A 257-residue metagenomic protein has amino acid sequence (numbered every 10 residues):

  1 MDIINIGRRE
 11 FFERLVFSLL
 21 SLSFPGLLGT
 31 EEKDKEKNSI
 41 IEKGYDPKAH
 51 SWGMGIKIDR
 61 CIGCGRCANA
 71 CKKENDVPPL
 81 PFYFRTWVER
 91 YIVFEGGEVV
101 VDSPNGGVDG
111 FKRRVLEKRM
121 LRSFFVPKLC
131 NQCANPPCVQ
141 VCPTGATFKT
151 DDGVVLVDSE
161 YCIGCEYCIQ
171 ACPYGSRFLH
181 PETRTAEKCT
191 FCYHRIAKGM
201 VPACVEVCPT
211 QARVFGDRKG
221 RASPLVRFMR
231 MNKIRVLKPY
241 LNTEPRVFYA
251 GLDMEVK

Functional and structural regions predicted by a protein language model:
M1-L19: N-terminal secretory signal peptides and thylakoid transit peptides that target proteins across membranes
I3-N5, G26-R66, Y240-N242, F248-Y249 (+1 more regions): C-terminal segment of N-terminal export signals and the immediately downstream linker at the start of the mature
L15, L19-L27, A68, N75-P79 (+1 more regions): A generic secondary-structure signal for well-formed alpha-helical elements
T30-G44, E74-K118, F148-Y161, S176-H194 (+1 more regions): Non-heme iron-sulfur electron-transfer modules
D46-A49, F124, K149: Short glycine-enriched loop/turn motifs at secondary-structure junctions
M54-E74, R122-G145, L156-G175, E182-V207 (+2 more regions): Cysteine-centered iron-sulfur cluster-binding motifs in ferredoxin-type domains/subunits of redox enzymes
K118-L121, C130, L237-K238: Short Gly/Pro-enriched turn/cap motifs at secondary-structure boundaries
A203-K257: Long, compositionally biased charged/polar accessory segments in the mid-to-C-terminal portions of proteins
